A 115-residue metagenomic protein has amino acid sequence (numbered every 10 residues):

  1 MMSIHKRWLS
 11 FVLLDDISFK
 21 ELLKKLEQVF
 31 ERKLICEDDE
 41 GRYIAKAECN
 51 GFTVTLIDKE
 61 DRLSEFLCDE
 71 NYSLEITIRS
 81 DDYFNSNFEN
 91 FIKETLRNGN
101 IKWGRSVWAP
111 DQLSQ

Functional and structural regions predicted by a protein language model:
M1-L22: Terminal, regulation- and interaction-focused segments at domain boundaries
F11-V12, C68-D81: Short, hydrophobic/proline-enriched secondary-structure or compact coil segments at domain edges
D16-L34: Amphipathic alpha-helical segments
K25, I57-D58, S86-N90: Extended Gly/Ser/Thr-rich low-complexity repeat segments, especially those forming or decorating extracellular
Q28-D38, N98-W108: Short secondary-structure junctions
I35-S73: Short, intrinsically disordered low-complexity segments
I78-F84, P110, Q115: Extended, low-hydrophobicity, polar/charged segments
N85-G104: Short, compact, well-ordered microdomains
